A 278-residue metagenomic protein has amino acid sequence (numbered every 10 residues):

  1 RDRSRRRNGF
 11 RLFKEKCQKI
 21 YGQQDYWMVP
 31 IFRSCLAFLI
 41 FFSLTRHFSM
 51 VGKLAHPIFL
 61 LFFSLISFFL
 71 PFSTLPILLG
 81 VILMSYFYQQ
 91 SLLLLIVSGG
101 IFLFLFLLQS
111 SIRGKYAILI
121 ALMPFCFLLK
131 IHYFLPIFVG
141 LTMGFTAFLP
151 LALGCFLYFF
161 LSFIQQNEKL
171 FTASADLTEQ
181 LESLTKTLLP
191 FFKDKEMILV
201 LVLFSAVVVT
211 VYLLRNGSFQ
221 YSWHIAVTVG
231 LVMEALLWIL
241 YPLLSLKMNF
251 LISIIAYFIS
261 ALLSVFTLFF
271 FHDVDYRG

Functional and structural regions predicted by a protein language model:
L12-W27: Cytosolic juxtamembrane amphipathic/interface segments immediately preceding and feeding into a transmembrane helix
Y26-G80, F87: Hydrophobic transmembrane alpha-helices
F48-P57, F87-G100, K193-V202: Structural signature of hydrophobic alpha-helical transmembrane segments
F59-L70, I77-Y86, F104-Q109, I120-C126 (+1 more regions): Generic transmembrane alpha-helix motif of multi-pass integral membrane proteins
P76-M84, L95-S98, G114-F127, L141 (+2 more regions): Cytoplasmic-side transmembrane-helix entry/capping segments in multi-pass membrane proteins
L83-L92, F102-Q109, P124-H132, L157-Q165 (+1 more regions): Aromatic-anchored segments of alpha-helical transmembrane domains
L135-L262: Generic multipass alpha-helical transmembrane bundles of integral membrane proteins
T267-G278: Membrane-interface capping segments at transmembrane-helix boundaries
